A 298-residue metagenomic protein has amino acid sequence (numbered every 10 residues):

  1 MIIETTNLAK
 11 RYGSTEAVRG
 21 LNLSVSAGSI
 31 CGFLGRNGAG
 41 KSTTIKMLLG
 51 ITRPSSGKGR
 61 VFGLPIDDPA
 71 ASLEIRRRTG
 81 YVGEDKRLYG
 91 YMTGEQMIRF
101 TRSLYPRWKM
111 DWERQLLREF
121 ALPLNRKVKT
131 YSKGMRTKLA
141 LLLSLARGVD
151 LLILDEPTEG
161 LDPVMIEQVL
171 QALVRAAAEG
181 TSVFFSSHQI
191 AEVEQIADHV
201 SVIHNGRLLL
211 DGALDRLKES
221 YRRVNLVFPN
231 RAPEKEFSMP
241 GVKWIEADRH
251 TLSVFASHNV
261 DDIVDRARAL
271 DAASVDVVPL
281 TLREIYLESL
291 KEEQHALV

Functional and structural regions predicted by a protein language model:
I2-T5, K10-H204, L209-L210: ABC transporter nucleotide-binding domains
T6-L8, I245, V275: Generic beta-strand hydrophobic packing signal
A9, E95, I190, R231 (+2 more regions): Alpha-helix N-cap/helix-start and coil->helix boundary motif
G20, Y221, G241-V242, A272-S274: A broad structural signal for short, well-ordered beta-strand segments within beta-sheet-rich domains
I66-P69, P229, S257-H258, L280: Short, surface-exposed acidic/glycine-rich loop or hinge patches that mediate macromolecular interfaces
T93, A213, V278-T281: Short loop/turn segments at beta->alpha junctions
Q168-H258: ABC transporter nucleotide-binding domain
F255-V298: C-terminal coupling/interaction segments
